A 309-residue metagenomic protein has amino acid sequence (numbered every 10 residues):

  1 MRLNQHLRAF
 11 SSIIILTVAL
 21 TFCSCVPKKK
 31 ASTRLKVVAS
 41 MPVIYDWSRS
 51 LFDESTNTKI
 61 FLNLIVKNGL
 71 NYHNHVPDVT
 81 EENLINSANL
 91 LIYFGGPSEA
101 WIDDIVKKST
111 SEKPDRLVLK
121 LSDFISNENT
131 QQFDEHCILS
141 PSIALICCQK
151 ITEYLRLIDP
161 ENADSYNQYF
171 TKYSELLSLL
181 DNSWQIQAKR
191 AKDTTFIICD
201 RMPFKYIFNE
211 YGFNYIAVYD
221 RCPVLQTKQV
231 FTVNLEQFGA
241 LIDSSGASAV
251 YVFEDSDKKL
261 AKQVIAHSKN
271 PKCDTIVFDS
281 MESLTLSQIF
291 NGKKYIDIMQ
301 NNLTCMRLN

Functional and structural regions predicted by a protein language model:
R2-S12: Bacterial N-terminal signal peptides that target proteins for export
S11-T21: Bacterial N-terminal signal peptides
C25-N309: Extracytoplasmic metal-acquisition and chelation regions
